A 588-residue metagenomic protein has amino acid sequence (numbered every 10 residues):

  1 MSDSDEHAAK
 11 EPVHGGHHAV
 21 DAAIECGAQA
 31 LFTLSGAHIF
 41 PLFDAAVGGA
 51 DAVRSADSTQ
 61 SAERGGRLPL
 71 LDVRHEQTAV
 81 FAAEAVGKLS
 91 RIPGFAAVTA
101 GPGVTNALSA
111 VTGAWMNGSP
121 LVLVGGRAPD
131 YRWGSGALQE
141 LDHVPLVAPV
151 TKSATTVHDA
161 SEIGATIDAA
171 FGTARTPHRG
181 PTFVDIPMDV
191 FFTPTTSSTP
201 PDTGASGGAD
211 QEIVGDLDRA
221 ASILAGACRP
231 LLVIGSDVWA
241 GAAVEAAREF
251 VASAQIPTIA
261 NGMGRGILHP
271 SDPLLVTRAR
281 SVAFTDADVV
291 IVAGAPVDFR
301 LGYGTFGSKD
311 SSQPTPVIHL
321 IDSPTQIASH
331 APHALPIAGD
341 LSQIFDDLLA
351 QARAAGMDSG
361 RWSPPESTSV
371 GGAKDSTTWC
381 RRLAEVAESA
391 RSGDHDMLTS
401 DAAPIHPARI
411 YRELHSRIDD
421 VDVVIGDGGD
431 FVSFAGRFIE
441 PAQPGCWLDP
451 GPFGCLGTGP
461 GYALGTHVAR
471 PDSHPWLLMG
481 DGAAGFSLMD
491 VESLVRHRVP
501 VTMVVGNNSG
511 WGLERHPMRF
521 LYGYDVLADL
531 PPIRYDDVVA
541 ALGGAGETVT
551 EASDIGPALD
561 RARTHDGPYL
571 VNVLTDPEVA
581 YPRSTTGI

Functional and structural regions predicted by a protein language model:
S2-K10, S161, S197, P314-G428 (+2 more regions): Phosphate/pyrophosphate-binding active-site segments
S2-P364, D420, P500-M503, G523-Y524 (+1 more regions): N-terminal alpha/beta PP-like core and its mobile active-site loop of ThDP/TPP-dependent enzymes
G16-C26, A37-A46, L383-D472, R583: Active-site diphosphate/adenylate-binding microenvironment
A28, T151-T156, H395, P452 (+1 more regions): A broad detector of the eukaryotic-type serine/threonine protein kinase catalytic domain
A52-R64, V124, R132-Q139, S281-F284 (+5 more regions): Thiamine diphosphate
P187-D189, F431, D576: A glycine-rich phosphate-binding loop feature that marks nucleotide/adenosyl-phosphate handling sites
A293, L320-I321, G426, G480-D481 (+1 more regions): Active-site flanking residues adjacent to catalytic metal/cofactor-binding acidic residues
